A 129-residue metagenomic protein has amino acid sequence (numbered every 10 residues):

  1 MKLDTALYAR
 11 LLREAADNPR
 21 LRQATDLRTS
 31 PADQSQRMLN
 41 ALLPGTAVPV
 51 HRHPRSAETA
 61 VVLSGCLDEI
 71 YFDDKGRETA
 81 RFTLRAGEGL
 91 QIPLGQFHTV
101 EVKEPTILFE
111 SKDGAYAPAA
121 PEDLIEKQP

Functional and structural regions predicted by a protein language model:
M1-Q36, F82, K127-Q128: A short, N-terminal "cap"/entry segment at the start of jelly-roll beta-barrel domains of the cupin/DSBH fold
M38-P54: Conserved short histidine dyad/triad with adjacent acidic residue
L39-A41, T59, R81, G89-Q91 (+1 more regions): Conserved hydrophobic/aromatic beta-strand scaffold that supports enzyme active sites
L43, R55, V62, R85 (+2 more regions): A short, compositionally biased micro-patch
P49-V50, E69-I70, L90-I92, H98-K103 (+1 more regions): Short beta-strand His + acidic residue motifs that chelate non-heme Fe in jelly-roll/DSBH and cupin folds
R55-D73: Glycine- and acidic-residue-biased ligand/ion/polar-headgroup-sensing regions
T59, P105-D123: A short hydrophobic beta-strand segment most commonly corresponding to one strand of the jelly-roll/cupin
D73-G95: Short acidic-glycine-tyrosine-enriched beta hairpin
